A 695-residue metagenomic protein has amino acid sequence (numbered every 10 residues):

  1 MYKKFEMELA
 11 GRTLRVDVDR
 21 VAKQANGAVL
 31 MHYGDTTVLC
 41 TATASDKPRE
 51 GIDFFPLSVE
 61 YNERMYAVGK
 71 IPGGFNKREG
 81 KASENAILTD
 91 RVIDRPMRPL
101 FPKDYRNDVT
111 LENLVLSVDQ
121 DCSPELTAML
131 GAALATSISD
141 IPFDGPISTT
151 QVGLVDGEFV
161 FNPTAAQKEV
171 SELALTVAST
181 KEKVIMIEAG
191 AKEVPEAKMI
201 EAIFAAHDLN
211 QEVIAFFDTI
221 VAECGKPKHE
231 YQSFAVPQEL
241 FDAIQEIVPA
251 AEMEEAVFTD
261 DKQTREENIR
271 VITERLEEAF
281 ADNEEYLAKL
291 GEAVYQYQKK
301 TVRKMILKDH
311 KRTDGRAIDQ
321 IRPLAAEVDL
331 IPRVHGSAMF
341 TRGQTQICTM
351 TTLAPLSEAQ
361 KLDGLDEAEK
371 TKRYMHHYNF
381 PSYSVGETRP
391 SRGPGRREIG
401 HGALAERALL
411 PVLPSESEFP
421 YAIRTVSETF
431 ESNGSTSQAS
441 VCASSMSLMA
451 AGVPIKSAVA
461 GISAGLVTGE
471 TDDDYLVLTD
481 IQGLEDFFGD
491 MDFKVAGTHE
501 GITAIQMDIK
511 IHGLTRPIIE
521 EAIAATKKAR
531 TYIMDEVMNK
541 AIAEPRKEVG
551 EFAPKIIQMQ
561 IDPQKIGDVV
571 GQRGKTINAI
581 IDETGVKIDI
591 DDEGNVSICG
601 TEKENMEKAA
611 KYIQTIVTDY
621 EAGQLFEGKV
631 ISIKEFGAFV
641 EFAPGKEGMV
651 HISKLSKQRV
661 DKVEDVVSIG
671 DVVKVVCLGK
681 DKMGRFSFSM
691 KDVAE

Functional and structural regions predicted by a protein language model:
M1-Q232: Long, basic N-terminal domains or extensions that often function in RNA/ssDNA interaction or organelle/cellular
M1-S45, R49, D53, H229-E369 (+3 more regions): Extended amphipathic alpha-helical scaffolds
A25-T110, V115-C122, E188, L330 (+3 more regions): Glycine-rich, flexible beta-strand/loop modules in the N-terminal catalytic cores of phosphate-handling
G27-V29, C122-D140, V328-T351, N433-P454 (+1 more regions): Conserved phosphate/anionic-ligand binding catalytic regions in large, soluble enzymes, centered on
K103-V109, D144-P146, V213-Y231, Q263 (+7 more regions): Flexible, glycine/charged-enriched surface loops at secondary-structure junctions
D140-V257, L448-K547: Mobile "lid/hinge" segments at catalytic clefts and subdomain interfaces of large enzymes
K228-F241, Y532-M559, N605-E627: Long, charged amphipathic helices and adjacent flexible linkers at domain junctions
L290, P554-I556, P563-E695: Single-stranded RNA-binding regions, centering on S1/OB-family and related RNA-binding modules
